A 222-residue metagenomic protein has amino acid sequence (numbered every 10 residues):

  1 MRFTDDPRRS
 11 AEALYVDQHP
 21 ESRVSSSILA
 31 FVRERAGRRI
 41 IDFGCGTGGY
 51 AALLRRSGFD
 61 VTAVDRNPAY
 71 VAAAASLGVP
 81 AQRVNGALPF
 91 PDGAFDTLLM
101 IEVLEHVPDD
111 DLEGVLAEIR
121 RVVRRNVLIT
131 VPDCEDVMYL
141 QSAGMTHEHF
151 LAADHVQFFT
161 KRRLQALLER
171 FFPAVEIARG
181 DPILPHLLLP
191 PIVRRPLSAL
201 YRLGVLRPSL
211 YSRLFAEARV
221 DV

Functional and structural regions predicted by a protein language model:
M1-P91, T97-L99, E113-L116, A153-D154 (+4 more regions): Conserved N-terminal segment of class I S-adenosyl-L-methionine
V79-Q82, M145-E148, V193-R195: Short, hinge-like loop/turn segments at secondary-structure boundaries
L99-D110: A short SAM/SAH-binding and catalytic strip from SAM-dependent methyltransferases
E105, G114, C134, P182-L184: Residue-level marker for beta-strand->alpha-helix junctions and adjacent short loops that shape enzyme
E113-V127: A short glycine-rich, Lys/Arg-flanked "PGG" loop and its adjoining helix->strand segment in the class I
L128-E148: Conserved class I S-adenosyl-L-methionine
M145-Q165, F171: Conserved catalytic/acceptor-binding region of the Class I
F172-Y201, R207-S209: Conserved catalytic loop of SAM-dependent methyltransferase domains
